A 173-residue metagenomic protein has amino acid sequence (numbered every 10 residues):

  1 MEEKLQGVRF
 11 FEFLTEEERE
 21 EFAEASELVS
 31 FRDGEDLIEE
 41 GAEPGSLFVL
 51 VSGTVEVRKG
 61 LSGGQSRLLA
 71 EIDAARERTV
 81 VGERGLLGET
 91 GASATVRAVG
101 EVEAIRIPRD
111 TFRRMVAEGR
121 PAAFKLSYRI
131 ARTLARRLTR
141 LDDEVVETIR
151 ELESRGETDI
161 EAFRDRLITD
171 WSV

Functional and structural regions predicted by a protein language model:
E3, L47, A104-I105: A residue-level structural signature of the nucleotidyltransferase/glycosyltransferase Rossmann-like core
Q6-G60: Regulatory nucleotide-sensing modules
R19, A92-S93, D110-L152: A small-molecule sensor/coupling module
V29-F31, I72, I107: Hydrophobic residues at beta-strand termini and immediately following loops that shape nucleotide-binding pockets
D36-G100: Cyclic nucleotide-binding regulatory domains
V102-I107, T111: A short hydrophobic beta-strand segment most commonly corresponding to one strand of the jelly-roll/cupin
E144, T148-V173: Phosphate-/nucleic-acid-contacting segments
